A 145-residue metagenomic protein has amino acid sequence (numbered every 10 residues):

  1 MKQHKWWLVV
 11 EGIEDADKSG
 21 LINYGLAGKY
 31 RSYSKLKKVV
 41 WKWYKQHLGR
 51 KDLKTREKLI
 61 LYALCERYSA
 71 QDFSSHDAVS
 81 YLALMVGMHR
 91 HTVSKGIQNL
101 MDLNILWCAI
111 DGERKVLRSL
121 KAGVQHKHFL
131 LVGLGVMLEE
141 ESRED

Functional and structural regions predicted by a protein language model:
M1-M85, H91, K115: Short recognition helix of helix-turn-helix/winged-helix DNA-binding domains
R90-D145: Winged-helix/helix-turn-helix nucleic-acid-interaction surface
